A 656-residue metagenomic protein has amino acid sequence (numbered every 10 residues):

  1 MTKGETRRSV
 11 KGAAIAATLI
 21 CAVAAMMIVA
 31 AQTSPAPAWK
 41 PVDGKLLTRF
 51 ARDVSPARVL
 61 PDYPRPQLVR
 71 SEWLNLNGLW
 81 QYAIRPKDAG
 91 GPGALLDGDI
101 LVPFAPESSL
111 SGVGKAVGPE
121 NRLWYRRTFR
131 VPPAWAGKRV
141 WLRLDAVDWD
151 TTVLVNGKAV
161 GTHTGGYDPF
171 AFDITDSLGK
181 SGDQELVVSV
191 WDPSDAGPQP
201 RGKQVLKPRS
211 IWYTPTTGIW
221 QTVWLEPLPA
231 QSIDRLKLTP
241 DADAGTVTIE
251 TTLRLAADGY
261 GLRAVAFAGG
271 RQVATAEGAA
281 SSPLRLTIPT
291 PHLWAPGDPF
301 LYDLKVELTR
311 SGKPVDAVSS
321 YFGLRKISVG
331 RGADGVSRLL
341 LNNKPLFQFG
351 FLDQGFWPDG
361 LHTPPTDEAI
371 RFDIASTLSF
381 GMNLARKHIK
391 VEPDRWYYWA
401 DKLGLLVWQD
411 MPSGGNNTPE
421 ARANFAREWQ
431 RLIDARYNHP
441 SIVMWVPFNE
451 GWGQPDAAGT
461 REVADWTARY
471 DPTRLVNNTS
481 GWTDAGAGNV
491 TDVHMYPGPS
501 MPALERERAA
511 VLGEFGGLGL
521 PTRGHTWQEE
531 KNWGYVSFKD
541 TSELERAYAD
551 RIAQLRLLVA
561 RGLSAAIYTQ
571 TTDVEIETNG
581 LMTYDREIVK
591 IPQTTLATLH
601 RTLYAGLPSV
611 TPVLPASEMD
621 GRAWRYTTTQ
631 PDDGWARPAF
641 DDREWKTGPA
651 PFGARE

Functional and structural regions predicted by a protein language model:
A16-M27: Bacterial N-terminal signal peptides
T33-R143, P200-W212, T216-Q221, P229 (+3 more regions): Extended carbohydrate-recognition surfaces in non-catalytic/accessory domains of CAZymes and lectin-like proteins
S71-G90, V147, T214-G218, L225 (+4 more regions): Substrate-binding clefts and catalytic carboxylate motifs of secreted carbohydrate-active enzymes
Q81-R85, K115-A116, E120-S232, L255-A256 (+5 more regions): Accessory beta-strand-rich segments of carbohydrate-active enzymes
V155, T246-G278, L304: Beta-strand-rich binding/interaction modules
D176-T246, L255, G261, L308 (+3 more regions): An acidic-aromatic loop/edge-strand motif
K237, K305-T377: N-terminal carbohydrate-binding accessory modules
E250, I374-A375, N383-E587: Substrate-binding/catalytic cleft of secreted carbohydrate-active enzymes, primarily glycoside hydrolases
